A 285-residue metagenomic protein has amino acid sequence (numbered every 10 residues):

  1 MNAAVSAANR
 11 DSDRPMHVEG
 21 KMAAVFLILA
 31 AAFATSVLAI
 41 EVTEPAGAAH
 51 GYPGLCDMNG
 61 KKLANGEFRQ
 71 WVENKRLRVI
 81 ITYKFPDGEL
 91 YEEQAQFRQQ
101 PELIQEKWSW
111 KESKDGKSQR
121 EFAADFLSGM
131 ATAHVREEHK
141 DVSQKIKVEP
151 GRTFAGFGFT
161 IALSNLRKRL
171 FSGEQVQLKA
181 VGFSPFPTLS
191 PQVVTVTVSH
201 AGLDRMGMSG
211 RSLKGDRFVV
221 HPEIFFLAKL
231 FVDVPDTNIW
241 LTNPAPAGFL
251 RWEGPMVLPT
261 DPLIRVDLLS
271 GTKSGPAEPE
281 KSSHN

Functional and structural regions predicted by a protein language model:
A3-V5: Extreme N-terminal basic, low-complexity initiation segments that serve as generic localization/processing leaders
A7, P15-H17, V37: Glycine-centered signal
D11-F26: Bacterial N-terminal signal peptides that target proteins for export
F26-L27, V37: Cleavable N-terminal signal peptides
I40-S128, Q177-N285: Acidic, serine/threonine-rich low-complexity disordered tracts
A131-A133: Long, terminal "pre-/pro-" and other extracytoplasmic accessory regions that lie outside the mature folded/catalytic
E138-Q177: Surface-exposed beta-loop interaction hotspot
